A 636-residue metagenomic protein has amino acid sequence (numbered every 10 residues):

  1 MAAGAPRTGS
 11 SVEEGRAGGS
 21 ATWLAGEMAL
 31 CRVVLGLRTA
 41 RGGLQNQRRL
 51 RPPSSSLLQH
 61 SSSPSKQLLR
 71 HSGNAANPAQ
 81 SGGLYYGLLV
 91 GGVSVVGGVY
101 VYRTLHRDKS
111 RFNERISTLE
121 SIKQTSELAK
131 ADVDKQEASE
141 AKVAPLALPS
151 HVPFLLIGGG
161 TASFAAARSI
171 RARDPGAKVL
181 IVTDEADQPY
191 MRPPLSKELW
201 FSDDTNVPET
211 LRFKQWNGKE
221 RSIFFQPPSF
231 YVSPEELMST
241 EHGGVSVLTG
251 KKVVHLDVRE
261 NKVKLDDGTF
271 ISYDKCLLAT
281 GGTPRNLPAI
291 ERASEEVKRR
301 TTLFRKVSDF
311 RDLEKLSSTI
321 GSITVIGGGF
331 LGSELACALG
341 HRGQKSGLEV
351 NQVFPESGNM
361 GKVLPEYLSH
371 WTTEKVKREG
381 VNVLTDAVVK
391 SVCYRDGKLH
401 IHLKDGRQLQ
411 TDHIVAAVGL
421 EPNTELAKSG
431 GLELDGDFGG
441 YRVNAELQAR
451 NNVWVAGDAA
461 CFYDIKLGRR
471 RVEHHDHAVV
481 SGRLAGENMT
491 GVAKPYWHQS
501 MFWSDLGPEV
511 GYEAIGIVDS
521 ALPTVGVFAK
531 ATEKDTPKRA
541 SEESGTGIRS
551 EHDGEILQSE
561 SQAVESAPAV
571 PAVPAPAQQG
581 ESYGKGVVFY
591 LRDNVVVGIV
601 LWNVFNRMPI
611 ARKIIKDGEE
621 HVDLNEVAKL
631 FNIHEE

Functional and structural regions predicted by a protein language model:
A2-Y86: N-terminal mitochondrial targeting presequence
N74-E114: Single-pass hydrophobic alpha-helical transmembrane segments typical of small organelle membrane proteins
V143-A144, P149-F154, A459-R607: Mid-to-C-terminal Rossmann-like scaffold of FAD/NAD(P)H-dependent oxidoreductases
P145-G160, G321-G329: Beta1/beta-strand and adjacent pyrophosphate-binding region of the FAD-binding site in flavoprotein oxidoreductases
S169-Y273, L364-N382: N-terminal Rossmann-like dinucleotide/flavin-binding domain of flavoprotein oxidoreductases that bind FAD/FMN
T280-L348, E379-N382, R442-V443: Glycine-rich dinucleotide-binding loop and its adjacent helix/turn
E296-T319, H400-H402, G406-E487: FAD-site-proximal beta/loop scaffold in flavoenzymes
S322, F330-S391, H498-S504, G511: Rossmann-like dinucleotide-binding cores of NAD(P)H-dependent redox enzymes
